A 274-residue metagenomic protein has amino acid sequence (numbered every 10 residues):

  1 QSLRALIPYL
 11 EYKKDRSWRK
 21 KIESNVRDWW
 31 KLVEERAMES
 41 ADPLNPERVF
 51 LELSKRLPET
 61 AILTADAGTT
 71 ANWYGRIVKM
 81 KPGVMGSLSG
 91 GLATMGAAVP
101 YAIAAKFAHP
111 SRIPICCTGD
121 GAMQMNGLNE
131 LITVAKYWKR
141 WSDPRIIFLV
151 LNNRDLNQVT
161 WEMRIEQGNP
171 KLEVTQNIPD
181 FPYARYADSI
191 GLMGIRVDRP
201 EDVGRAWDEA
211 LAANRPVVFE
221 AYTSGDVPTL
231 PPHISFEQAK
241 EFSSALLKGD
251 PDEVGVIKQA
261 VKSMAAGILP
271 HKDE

Functional and structural regions predicted by a protein language model:
Q1-I22, Y137, W141, M163 (+2 more regions): Glycine-rich, acidic loop regions that bind phosphate or pyrophosphate groups
Q1-S2, Y9-Y12, E162-E209: Conserved thiamine diphosphate
N25-H109: Active-site diphosphate/adenylate-binding microenvironment
L53, A65, A104, D120 (+5 more regions): Hydrophobic, well-ordered secondary-structure elements that form the walls of internal hydrophobic environments
A67-T69, N152-D155, Y222-V227: Glycine-rich beta-alpha junction loops
N72-L156: Thiamine diphosphate
M80-M85, E162-K171, Q238-K240: Short glycine/proline- and charge-enriched loop/turn segments that cap or connect secondary-structure elements
E209-E274: Glycine/aspartate-rich loop-and-adjacent alpha/beta segment that forms the canonical ThDP
